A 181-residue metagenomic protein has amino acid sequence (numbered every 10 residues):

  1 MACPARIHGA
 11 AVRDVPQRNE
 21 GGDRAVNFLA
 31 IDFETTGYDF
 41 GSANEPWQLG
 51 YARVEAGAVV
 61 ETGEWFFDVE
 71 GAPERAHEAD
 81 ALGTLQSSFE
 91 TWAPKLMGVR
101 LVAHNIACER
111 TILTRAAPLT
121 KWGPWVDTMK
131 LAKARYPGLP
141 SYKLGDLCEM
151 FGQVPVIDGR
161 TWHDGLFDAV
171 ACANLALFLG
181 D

Functional and structural regions predicted by a protein language model:
R6, P16-E20, V170-D181: Acidic two-metal-ion nuclease catalytic site recognized across multiple nuclease folds, prominently DnaQ/RNase D-T
R18-P124, G138-S141, G145-G159, H163: Conserved non-catalytic scaffold segment of RNase H-like nuclease domains
R110, T128, G165-A169: Conserved glycosyltransferase catalytic-site signature
A116, A134, M150, L175-D181: Active-site catalytic microenvironments for nucleophilic, acid-base chemistry
K121-K133: Conserved beta-strand -> loop -> alpha-helix junction used to position metal-binding or nucleic-acid-contacting
I157-A176: A charged, well-structured terminal subsegment
